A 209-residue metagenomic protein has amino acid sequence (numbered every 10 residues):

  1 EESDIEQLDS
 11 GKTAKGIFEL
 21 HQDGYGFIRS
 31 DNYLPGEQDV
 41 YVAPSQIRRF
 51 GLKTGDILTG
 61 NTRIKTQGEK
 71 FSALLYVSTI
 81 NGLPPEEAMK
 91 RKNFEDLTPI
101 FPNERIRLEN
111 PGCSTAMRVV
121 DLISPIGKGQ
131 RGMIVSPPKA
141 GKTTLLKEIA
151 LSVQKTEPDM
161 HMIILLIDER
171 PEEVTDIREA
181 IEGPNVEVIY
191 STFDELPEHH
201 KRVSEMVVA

Functional and structural regions predicted by a protein language model:
E2-A88: N-terminal "pre-motor" subdomain/linker immediately upstream of P-loop NTPase catalytic cores
I5-L8, Q22-Y25, Y41-S45, S72-A73 (+4 more regions): Generic detector of short, locally flexible boundary/turn motifs and exposed helical patches
F18, R63-I64, Y76, G82-T115 (+1 more regions): Intrinsically disordered, low-complexity regulatory segments
H21, L34-P35, Y41-R48, N81 (+4 more regions): Generic, ordered loop/turn and secondary-structure boundary motif
D39, G68-A73, K90, K142-L145 (+2 more regions): A generic "cationic amphipathic patch" detector
I100, R105-S204: Phosphate-binding glycine-rich loops and their immediate beta-loop-alpha structural context
M206-A209: Conserved alpha-helical scaffold flanking the Walker A/P-loop in AAA+ ATPase domains
